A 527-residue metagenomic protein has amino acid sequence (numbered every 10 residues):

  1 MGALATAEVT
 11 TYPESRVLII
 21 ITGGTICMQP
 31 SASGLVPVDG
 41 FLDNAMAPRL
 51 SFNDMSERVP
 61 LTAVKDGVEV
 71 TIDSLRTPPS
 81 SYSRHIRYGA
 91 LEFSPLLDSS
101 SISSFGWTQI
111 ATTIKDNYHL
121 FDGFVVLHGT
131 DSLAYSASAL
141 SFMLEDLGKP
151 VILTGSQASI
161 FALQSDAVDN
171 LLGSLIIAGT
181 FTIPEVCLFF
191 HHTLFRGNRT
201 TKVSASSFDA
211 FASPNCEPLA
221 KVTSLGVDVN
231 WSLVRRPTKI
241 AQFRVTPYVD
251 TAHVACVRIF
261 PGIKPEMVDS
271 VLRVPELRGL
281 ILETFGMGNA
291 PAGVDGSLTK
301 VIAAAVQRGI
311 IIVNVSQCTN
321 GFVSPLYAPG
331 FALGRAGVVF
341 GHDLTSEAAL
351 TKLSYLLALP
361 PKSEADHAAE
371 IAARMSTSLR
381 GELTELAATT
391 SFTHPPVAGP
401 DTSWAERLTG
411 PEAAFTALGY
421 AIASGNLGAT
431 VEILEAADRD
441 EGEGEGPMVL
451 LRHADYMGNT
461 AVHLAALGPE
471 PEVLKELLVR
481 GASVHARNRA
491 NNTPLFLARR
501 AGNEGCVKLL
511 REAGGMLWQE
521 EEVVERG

Functional and structural regions predicted by a protein language model:
P13-E14, I20, G24, L42-G67 (+5 more regions): Accessory alpha-helical/coil subdomains and C-terminal extensions that flank or cap enzyme catalytic cores
P411, D455, N488, E521-E522: Ankyrin repeat boundary/linker residues
L418, V462, P494-L495: Conserved hydrophobic residue in the first alpha-helix
E432-A436, L477, L510: Conserved hydrophobic site in ankyrin repeats
D440, P447-L451, V484, L517: Ankyrin-repeat inter-repeat connecting loop/turn
